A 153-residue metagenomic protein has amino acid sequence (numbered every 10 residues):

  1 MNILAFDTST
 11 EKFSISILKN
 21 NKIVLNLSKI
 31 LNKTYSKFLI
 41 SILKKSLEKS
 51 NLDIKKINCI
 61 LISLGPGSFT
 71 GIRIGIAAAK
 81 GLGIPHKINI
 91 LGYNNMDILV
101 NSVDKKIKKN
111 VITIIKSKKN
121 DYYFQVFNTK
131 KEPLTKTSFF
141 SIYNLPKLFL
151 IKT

Functional and structural regions predicted by a protein language model:
M1-L64: N-terminal beta-alpha supersecondary unit
E11, G65-P66, S117-N120: Short glycine-rich anion-binding loops that position phosphate/pyrophosphate groups of nucleotides and phosphorylated
S14, T70, D121: Glycine/Thr-rich phosphate-binding loops of Rossmann-like dinucleotide-binding domains
L18-K19, I74-A77, K106, V126-T129: Short, glycine/charged-enriched secondary-structure capping and boundary segments
K22-I23, A77-G83, D121-F127: Short, basic/glycine-rich phosphate-binding loops at helix/coil junctions that contact nucleotide phosphates
C59-N95: DPxDG-like acidic metal-binding loop motif
N89-L91, M96-T153: Surface "functional belts" at beta-alpha junctions
